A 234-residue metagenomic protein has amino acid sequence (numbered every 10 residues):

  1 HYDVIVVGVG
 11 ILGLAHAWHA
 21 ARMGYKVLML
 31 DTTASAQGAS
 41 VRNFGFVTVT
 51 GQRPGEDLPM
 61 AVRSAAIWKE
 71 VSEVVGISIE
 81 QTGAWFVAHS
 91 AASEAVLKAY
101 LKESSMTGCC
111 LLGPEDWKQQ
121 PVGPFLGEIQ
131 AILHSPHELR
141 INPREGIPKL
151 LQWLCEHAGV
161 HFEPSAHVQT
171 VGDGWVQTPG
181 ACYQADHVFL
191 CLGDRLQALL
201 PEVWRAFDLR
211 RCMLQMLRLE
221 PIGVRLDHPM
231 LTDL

Functional and structural regions predicted by a protein language model:
H1-L12, L28: Beta1/beta-strand and adjacent pyrophosphate-binding region of the FAD-binding site in flavoprotein oxidoreductases
V9, G51, H89, L192-G193: Glycine-rich, N-terminal phosphate-binding loop of Rossmann-like dinucleotide-binding domains
A15, V171-D173, A181-L234: Flavin-dependent oxidoreductases
A21-V41: Glycine-rich FAD pyrophosphate-binding loop
V27, C109, V188: Hydrophobic anchor at the start of a short beta-strand that flanks the dinucleotide cofactor-binding loop
D31, Q81, G113-E115, F162-A166 (+1 more regions): Short loop/edge segments at beta-strand edges and connector loops that shape dinucleotide/nucleotide cofactor-binding
F44-Q120, I129: Dinucleotide-binding Rossmann-like beta1-alpha1 core, especially the glycine-rich loop that anchors the ADP
L133-P179, Y183-H187: Helical element adjacent to the flavin cofactor pocket in flavoenzyme catalytic cores
